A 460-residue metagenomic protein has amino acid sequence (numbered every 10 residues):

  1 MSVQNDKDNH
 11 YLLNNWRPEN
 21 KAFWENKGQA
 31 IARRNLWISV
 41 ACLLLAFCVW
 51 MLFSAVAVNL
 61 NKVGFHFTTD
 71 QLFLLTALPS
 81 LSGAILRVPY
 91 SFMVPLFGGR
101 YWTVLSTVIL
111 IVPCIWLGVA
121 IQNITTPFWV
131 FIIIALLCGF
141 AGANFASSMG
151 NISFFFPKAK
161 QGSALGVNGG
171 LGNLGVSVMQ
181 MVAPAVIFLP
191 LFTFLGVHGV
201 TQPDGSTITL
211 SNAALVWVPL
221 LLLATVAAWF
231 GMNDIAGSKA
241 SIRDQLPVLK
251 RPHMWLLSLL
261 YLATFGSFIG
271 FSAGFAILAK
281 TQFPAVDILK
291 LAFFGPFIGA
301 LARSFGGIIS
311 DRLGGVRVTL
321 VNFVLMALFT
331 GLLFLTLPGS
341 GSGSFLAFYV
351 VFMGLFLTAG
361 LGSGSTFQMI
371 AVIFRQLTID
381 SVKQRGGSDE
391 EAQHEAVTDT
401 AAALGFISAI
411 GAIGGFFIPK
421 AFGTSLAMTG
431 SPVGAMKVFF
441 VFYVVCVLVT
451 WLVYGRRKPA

Functional and structural regions predicted by a protein language model:
R34-F65, F271-A276, I418: Extracytoplasmic
F53-V58, R251-A300, S304, S363 (+2 more regions): Extracytoplasmic gate region of multi-pass secondary transporters
L74-F92, F293-G306: Central cavity-lining transmembrane alpha-helices of secondary-active solute carriers, predominantly the Major
I85-F128: Conserved MFS/SLC helix-loop-helix module at the cytosolic interface between two early adjacent transmembrane helices
V108-I124, V324-S342: C-terminal ends and interior cores of transmembrane alpha-helices in multi-pass membrane transporters/permeases
P113, P127-A143, S344-S363: Hydrophobic core of transmembrane alpha-helices in multi-pass small-molecule transporters, especially MFS/SLC-type
G142, G162-F188, L404-I418: Glycine-rich segments within core transmembrane alpha-helices of 12-TM secondary carriers
F188, V216-S238, V449-V453: C-terminal membrane-cytosol helix-exit motif in multi-pass small-molecule transporters
